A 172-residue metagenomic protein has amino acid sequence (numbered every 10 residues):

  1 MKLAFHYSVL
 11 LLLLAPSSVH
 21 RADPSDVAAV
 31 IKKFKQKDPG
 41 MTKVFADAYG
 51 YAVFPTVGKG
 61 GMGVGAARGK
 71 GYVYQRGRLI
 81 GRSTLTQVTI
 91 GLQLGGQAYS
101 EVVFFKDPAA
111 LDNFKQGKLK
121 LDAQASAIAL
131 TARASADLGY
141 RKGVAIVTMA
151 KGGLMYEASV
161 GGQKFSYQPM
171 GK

Functional and structural regions predicted by a protein language model:
M1-S8: Bacterial N-terminal signal peptides that target proteins for export
S8-V9, G40: Intrinsic disorder/low-complexity detector
L11-V19: Hydrophobic h-region of N-terminal signal peptides that target proteins for export in Gram-negative bacteria
H20-K172: Small-residue-enriched, tightly packed secondary-structure blocks
